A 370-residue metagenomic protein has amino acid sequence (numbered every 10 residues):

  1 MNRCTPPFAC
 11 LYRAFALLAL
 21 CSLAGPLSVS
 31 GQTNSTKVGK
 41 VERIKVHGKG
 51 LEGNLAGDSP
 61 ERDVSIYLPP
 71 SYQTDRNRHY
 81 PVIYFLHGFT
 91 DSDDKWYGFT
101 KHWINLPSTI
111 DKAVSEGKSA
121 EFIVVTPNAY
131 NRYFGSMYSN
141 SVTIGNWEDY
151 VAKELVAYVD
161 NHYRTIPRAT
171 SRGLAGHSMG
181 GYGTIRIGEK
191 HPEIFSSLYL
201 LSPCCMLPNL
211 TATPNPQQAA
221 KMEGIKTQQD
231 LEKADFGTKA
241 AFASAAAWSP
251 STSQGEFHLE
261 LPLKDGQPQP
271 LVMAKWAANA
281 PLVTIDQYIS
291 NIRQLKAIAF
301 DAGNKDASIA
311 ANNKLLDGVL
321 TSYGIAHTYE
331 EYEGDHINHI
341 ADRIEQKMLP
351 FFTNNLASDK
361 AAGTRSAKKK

Functional and structural regions predicted by a protein language model:
N2-A16: Bacterial N-terminal signal peptides that target proteins for export
P6, G25, L55-A56: Helix-centric, low-specificity signal for extended rod-like, repetitive segments
R13-P26: Bacterial N-terminal signal peptides
L23-S35: Bacterial Sec-dependent signal peptides at the C-terminal "C-region" and cleavage site
Q32-K370: Non-catalytic cap/lid and distal C-terminal segments of serine-dependent acyl enzymes
